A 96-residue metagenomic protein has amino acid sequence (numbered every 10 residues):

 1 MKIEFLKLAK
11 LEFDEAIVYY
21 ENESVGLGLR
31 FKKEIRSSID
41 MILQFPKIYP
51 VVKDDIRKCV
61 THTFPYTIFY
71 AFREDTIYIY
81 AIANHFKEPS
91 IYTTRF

Functional and structural regions predicted by a protein language model:
K2-I56, T76: Basic, Lys/Arg-enriched alpha-helical interface segments
I42, H62, I82: Conserved catalytic core of Hanks-type protein kinase domains
P46, P65-Y66: Short, proline-centered helix/strand-breaking motifs
D54, T63-P65: Short connector loops at helix/strand junctions that flank enzyme active sites, especially segments positioning acidic
T61-H62, F72: Active-site beta-strand termini and strand-to-loop segments that position acidic
T67, A71-F96: Enriched for short, Lys/Arg-rich terminal
